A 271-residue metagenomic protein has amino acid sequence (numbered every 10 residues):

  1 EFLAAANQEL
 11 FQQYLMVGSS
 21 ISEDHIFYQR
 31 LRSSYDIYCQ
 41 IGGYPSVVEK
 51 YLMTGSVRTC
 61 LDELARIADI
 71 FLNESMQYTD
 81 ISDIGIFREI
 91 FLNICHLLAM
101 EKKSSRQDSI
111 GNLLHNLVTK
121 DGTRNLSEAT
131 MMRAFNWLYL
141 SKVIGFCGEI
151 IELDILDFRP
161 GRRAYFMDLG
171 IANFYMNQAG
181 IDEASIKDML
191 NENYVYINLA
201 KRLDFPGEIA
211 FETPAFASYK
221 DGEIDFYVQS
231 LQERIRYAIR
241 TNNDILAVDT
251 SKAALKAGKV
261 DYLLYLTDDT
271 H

Functional and structural regions predicted by a protein language model:
E1-V17: Conserved small helical "lid"/interfacial subdomain of P-loop NTPases
F2-A4, F174, V248, H271: Switch/connector loops and helix/strand junctions flanking conserved nucleotide-binding motifs in nucleotide-processing
L15-I67: Amphipathic alpha-helical "lid/sensor" segments that cap RecA-like P-loop NTPase cores
H25, I151, D249-A253: A generic local structural motif
E49-I224, V228-L231: Accessory nucleic acid-recognition modules appended to NTPase machines
G222-I224, E233-I235, K259-L263: A short pocket-lining beta-strand/turn micro-motif at the edge of beta-sheets
D225, Q229-I245: Active-site ExK catalytic segment of metal-dependent nucleases
R240-H271: Catalytic cores of nucleic-acid endonucleases
